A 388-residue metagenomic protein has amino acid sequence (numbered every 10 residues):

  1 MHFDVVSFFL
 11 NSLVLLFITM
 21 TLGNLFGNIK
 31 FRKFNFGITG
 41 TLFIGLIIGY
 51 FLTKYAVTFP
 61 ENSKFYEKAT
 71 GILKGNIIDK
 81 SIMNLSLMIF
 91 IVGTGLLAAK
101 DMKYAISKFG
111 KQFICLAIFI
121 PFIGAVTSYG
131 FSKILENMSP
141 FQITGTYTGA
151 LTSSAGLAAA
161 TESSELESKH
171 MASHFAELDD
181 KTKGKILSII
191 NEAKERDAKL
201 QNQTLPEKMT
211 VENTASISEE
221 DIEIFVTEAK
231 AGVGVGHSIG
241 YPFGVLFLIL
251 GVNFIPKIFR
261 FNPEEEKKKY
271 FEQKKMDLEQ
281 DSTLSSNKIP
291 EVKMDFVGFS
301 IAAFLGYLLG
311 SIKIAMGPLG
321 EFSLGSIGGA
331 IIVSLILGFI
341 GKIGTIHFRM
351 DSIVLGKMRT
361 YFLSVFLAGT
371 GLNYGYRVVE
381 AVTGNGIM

Functional and structural regions predicted by a protein language model:
M1-K80, D281-S285, F296-G356, G369-R377: Structural signature of multi-pass alpha-helical membrane transport proteins
M1-L16, K64-F65, A69, M171-A231 (+2 more regions): Intrinsically disordered, low-complexity non-transmembrane regions of multi-pass membrane transporters
L13, F17, S86-G93, I118 (+5 more regions): Residue-level signal for the membrane-embedded core of alpha-helical transmembrane segments, especially mid-helix
F34-F43, M83-S86, K108-F119, I143-G145 (+2 more regions): Cytoplasmic-side transmembrane-helix entry/capping segments in multi-pass membrane proteins
T41-Y50, A117-A125, G149-G156, K357-G371: Small-residue-rich segments of transmembrane alpha-helices in multi-pass membrane proteins, especially helix faces
N84, G145-G149, G236-I249, G320-I331 (+1 more regions): Alpha-helical transmembrane segments
K100-V126, Y376-M388: Entry/N-cap segments of selected transmembrane alpha helices and their immediately preceding amphipathic helices
F109-N202, P206, S238: Hydrophobic or amphipathic alpha-helical targeting/insertion segments
